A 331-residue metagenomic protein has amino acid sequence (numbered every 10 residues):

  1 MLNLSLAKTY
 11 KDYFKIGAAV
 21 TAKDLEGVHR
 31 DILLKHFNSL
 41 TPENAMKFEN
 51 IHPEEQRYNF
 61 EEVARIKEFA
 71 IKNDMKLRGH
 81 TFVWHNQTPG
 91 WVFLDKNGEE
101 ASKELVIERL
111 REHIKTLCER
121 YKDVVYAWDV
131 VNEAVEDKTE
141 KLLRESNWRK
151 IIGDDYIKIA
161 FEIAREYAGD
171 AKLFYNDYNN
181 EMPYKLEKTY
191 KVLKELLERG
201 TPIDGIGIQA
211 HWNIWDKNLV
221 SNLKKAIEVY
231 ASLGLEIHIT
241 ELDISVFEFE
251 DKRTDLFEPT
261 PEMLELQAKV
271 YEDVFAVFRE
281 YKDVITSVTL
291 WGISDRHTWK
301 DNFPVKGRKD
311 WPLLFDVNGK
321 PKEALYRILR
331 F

Functional and structural regions predicted by a protein language model:
M1-S39, E43: Boundary/entry segment of secreted carbohydrate-active catalytic domains
L2-L6, T116, R120, D129-D154 (+4 more regions): Aromatic-rich peripheral "rim/lid" segments of glycoside hydrolase catalytic domains that contact and position glycan
N3, K35, S39-H52, E62-F174 (+2 more regions): Substrate-binding cleft and catalytic face of glycoside hydrolase catalytic domains, especially the flexible beta-alpha
A19-R30, F48-E61, V135-T139, N180-T189 (+3 more regions): Acidic-and-aromatic substrate-binding clefts and catalytic sites of carbohydrate-active enzymes
T21-F37, I107-L117, Y184-L196, L223-A226 (+1 more regions): Short, acidic/polar
K35-N44, N132, Y167-D177, Y190-D216 (+1 more regions): Aromatic- and acid-rich polysaccharide-binding/catalytic face of secreted or lumenal carbohydrate-active enzymes
F37, V125, I203, V284-I285: Core-facing hydrophobic residues within beta-strands of well-ordered domains
